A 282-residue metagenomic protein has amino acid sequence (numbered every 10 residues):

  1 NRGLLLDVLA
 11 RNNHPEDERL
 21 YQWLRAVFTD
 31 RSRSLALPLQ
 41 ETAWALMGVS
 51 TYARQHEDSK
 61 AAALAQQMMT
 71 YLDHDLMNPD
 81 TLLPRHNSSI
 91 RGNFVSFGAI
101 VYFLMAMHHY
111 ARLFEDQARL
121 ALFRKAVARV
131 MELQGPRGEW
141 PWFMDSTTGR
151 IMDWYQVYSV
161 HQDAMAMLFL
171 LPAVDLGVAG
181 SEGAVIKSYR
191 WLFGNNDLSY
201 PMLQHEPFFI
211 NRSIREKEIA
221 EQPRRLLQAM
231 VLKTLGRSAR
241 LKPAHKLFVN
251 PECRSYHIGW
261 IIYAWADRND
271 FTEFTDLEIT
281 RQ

Functional and structural regions predicted by a protein language model:
N1-A10, A36-R54, F94-R112, Y155-V174 (+1 more regions): Well-ordered alpha-helical segments within folded domains of soluble proteins
N1-V101, R212-M230: Extended ligand-binding groove/face enriched in aromatic
N12-L35, S59, A63-P84, A121-E139 (+3 more regions): Long, well-ordered core segments of solenoidal/helical folds
E16, H56, F114, A173-G177 (+1 more regions): Long alpha-helical scaffolds in large eukaryotic adaptor/regulatory proteins, encompassing alpha-solenoid repeat systems
E57-D58, D116-R119, S181: Residues in the short coil linking paired helices within alpha-helical repeat scaffolds
P84-R91, F143-D145, K242-H245: Acidic, Ser/Thr- and Gly/Pro-rich intrinsically disordered linkers and low-complexity segments that flank or connect
F97-V157: Eukaryotic tandem repeat interaction scaffolds
H109, R124-K125, R129, T147-W154 (+1 more regions): Terminal, non-catalytic domain-edge segments
